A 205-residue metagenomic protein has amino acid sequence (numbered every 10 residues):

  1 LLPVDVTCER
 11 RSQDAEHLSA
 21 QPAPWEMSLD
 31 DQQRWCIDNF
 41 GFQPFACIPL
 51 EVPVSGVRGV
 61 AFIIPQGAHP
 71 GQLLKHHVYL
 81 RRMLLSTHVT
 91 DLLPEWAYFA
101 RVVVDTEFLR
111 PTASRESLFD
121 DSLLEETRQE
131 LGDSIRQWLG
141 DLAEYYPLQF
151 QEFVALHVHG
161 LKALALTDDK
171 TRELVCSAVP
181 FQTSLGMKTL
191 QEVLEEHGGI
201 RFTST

Functional and structural regions predicted by a protein language model:
L1-T205: Conserved GHKL (Bergerat-fold) ATPase module
